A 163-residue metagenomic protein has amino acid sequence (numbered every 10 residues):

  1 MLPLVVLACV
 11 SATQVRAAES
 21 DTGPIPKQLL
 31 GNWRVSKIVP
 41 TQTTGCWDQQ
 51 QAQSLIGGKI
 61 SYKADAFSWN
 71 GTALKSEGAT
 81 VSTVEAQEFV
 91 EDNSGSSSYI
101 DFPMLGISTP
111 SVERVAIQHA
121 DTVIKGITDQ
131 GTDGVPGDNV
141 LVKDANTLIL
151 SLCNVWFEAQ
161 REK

Functional and structural regions predicted by a protein language model:
L2-V10: Bacterial N-terminal signal peptides
T13-A17: Sec/Tat signal peptide C-region and signal peptidase I cleavage site
A18-R34, Y62: N-terminal helix-cap/turn-to-beta initiation motif at the start of protein domains
V35-A73: Short, solvent-exposed loop/hinge segments that bridge or flank secondary-structure elements
K37-V39, A66, G71-A73, T80 (+3 more regions): A mature extracytoplasmic/lumenal domain signature
I60-M104: Predominantly extracellular/secreted and cell-surface proteins with exposed, flexible low-complexity segments
K75-E91, K143-K163: Edge beta-strand at a domain terminus
Y99-L152, W156-E158: Functional cores of ribonucleases/endoribonucleases
